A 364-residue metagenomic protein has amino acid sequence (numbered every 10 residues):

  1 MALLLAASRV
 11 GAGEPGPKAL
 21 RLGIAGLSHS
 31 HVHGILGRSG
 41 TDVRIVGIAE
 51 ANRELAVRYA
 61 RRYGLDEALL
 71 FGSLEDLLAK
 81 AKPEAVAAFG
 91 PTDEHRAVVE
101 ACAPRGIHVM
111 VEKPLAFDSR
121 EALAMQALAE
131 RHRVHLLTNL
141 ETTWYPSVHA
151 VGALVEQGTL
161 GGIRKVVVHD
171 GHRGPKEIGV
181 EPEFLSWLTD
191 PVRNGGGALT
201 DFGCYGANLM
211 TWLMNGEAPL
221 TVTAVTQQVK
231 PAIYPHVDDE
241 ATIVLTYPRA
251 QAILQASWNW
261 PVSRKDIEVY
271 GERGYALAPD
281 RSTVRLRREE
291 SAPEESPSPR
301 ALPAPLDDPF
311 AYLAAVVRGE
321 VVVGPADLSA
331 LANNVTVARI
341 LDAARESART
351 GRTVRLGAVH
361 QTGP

Functional and structural regions predicted by a protein language model:
M1-L3: N-terminal export leaders
A7-Y63: N-terminal Rossmann-like dinucleotide-binding module
G11-G16, A85-A87, A315-P364: C-terminal helix-rich "cap/oligomerization" subdomain common to oxidoreductases
K18, S30, T143-I233, G351: Predominantly a Rossmann-like dinucleotide-binding segment in NAD(P)-dependent oxidoreductases
I24, V111, F117, L136-T138 (+1 more regions): Hydrophobic residues in well-ordered beta-strands that form the structural core
L65-L128: Beta-loop-alpha module in the N-terminal Rossmann-like domain of NAD(P)-dependent dehydrogenases, especially those
A124-T142, R164: Rossmann-fold dehydrogenase core element
G206-R285, P309-V321, A343-A344, Q361-P364: Contiguous beta-strand/loop segments that form the cofactor/metal-binding neighborhood of enzyme cores
